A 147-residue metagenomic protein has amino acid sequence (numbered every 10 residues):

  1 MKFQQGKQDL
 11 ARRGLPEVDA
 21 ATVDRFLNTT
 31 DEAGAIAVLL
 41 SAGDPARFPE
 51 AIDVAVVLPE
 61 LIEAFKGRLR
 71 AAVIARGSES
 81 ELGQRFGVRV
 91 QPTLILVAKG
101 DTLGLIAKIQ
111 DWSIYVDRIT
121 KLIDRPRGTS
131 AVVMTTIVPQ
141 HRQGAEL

Functional and structural regions predicted by a protein language model:
M1-A35, D124-L147: N-terminal leader/targeting and pre-domain segments
E17, S41-G43, V54, P59-S80: Thiol-based oxidoreductase modules, predominantly thioredoxin-like and allied folds used for disulfide exchange
D24-F26, P45-A46, E79-L82: Short secondary-structure capping micro-motifs at structural edges
D31-A46, L58: Short active-site neighborhood of thiol/selenol oxidoreductases, capturing the structured segment around
G34-I36, F86-A98: Structural micro-motif
F48-V54: Glycine- and acidic-residue-enriched helix-capping/strand-helix junction motifs
L69-Q84, R89-P92, A107: Charged, surface-exposed interaction regions in soluble eukaryotic proteins
I95-T136: Non-catalytic, surface beta->alpha helical segment in thiol-disulfide oxidoreductase systems
